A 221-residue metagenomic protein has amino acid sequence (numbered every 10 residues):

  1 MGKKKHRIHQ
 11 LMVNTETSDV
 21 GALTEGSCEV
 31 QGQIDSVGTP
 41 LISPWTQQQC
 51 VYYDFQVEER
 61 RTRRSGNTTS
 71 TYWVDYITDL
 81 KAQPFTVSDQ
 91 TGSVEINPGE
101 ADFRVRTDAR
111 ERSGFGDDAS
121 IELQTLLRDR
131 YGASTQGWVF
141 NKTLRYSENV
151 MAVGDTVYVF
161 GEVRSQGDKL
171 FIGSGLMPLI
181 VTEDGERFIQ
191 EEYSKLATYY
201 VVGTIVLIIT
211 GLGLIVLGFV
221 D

Functional and structural regions predicted by a protein language model:
M1-K3, I205-G211: Alpha-helical membrane-embedded segments
G2-L11, S65-N67, D75: Surface-exposed, non-catalytic interaction/assembly patches
K5-I42, Q47-Q48: OB-fold nucleic-acid-binding modules
D19, S120, D184-G185: Helix N-terminus capping/helix-initiation residues
C50-F160, R164-L170, G175, S194-Y199 (+1 more regions): Charged, low-complexity helical/coil segments in non-catalytic cytosolic or luminal regions
G173-R187: Flexible glycine-rich active-site/ligand-binding loops centered on an Asp-His dyad
E183-T198: Short, aromatic-rich amphipathic segments at membrane interfaces that lie adjacent to a transmembrane helix or signal
T210-D221: Juxtamembrane boundary at the C-terminal end of a transmembrane helix
